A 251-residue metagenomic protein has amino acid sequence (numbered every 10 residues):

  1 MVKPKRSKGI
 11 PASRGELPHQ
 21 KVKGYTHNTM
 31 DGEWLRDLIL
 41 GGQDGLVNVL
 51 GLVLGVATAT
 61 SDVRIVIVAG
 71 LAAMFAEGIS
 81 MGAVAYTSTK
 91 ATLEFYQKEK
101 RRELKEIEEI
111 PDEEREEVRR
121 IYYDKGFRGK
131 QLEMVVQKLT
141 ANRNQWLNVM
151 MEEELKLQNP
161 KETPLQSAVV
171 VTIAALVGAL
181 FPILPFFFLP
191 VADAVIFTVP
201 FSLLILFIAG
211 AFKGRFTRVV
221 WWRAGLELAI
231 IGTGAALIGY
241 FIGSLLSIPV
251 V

Functional and structural regions predicted by a protein language model:
V2-M30, W34-R36, T89-V171: Cytosol/matrix-facing amphipathic helices and coiled-coil assembly/linker segments of eukaryotic membrane proteins
V2-S88: Internal alpha-helical transmembrane segments
M30-G41, V63-L71, Q131, T163-V169 (+2 more regions): The feature identifies polytopic integral membrane transport proteins across all domains of life
W34-V53, Q158-L184: Transmembrane alpha-helical segments and their cytosolic interface motifs in multi-pass membrane proteins
A192-L204: Structural signature of hydrophobic alpha-helical transmembrane segments
I208-G234: Interfacial loop-to-transmembrane junctions
Y240-V251: Juxtamembrane boundary at the C-terminal end of a transmembrane helix
